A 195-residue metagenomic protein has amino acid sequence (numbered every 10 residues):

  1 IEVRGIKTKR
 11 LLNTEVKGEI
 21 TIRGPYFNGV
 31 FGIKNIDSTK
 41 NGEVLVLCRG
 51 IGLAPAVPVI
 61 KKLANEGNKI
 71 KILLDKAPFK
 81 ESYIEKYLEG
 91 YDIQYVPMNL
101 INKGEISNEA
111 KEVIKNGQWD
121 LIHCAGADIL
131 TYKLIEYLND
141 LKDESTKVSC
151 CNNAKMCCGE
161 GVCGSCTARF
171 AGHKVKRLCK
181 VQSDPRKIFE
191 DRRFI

Functional and structural regions predicted by a protein language model:
I1-L45: FAD-binding FR-type
V3, C48, L74-K76, G126: Short beta-strand/turn micro-motifs composed of small residues that flank or help shape donor/cofactor-binding pockets
E19, G42-E43, N68-I72, Q94 (+2 more regions): Residues at the starts of beta-strands that form the adenosine-phosphate
Y26-N28, G50-I51, K76-P78: Short glycine-enriched loops at secondary-structure junctions
K34-E43, N65-I70, Q182-I195: Iron-sulfur (Fe-S) cluster-binding modules
G50-N65: Histidine-anchored nucleotide/phosphate-binding helix
K76-I195: Reductase modules of NAD(P)H-dependent flavoproteins
